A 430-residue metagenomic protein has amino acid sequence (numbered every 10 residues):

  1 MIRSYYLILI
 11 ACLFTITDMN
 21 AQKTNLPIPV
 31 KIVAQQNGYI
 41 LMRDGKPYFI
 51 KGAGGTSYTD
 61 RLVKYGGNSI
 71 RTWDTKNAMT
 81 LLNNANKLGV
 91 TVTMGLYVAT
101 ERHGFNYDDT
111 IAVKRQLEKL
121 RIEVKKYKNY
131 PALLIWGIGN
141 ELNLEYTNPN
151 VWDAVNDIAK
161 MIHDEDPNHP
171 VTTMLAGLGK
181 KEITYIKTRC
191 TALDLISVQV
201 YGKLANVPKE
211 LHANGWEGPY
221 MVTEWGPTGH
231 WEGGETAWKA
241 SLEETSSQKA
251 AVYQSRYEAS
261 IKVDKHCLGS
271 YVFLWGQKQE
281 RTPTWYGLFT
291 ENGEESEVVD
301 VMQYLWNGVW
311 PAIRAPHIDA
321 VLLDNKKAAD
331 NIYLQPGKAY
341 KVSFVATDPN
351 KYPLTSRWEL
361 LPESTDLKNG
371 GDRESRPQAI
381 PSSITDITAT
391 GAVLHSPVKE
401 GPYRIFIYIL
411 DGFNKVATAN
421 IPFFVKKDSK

Functional and structural regions predicted by a protein language model:
M1-K23: Bacterial Sec-dependent N-terminal signal peptides
P27, I32-Q36, I40-L193, A205-N206 (+4 more regions): Active-site mouth of glycoside hydrolases
Q35, R43, P47-G52, H212-A389 (+2 more regions): Substrate-binding clefts and catalytic carboxylate motifs of secreted carbohydrate-active enzymes
G177-P208, H230-A237, G276-P283: Substrate-binding cleft/loops of secretory-pathway carbohydrate-active enzymes
S396-K399: Residue-level recognition of secondary-structure-to-loop junctions
A419-V425: C-terminal edge beta-strand
